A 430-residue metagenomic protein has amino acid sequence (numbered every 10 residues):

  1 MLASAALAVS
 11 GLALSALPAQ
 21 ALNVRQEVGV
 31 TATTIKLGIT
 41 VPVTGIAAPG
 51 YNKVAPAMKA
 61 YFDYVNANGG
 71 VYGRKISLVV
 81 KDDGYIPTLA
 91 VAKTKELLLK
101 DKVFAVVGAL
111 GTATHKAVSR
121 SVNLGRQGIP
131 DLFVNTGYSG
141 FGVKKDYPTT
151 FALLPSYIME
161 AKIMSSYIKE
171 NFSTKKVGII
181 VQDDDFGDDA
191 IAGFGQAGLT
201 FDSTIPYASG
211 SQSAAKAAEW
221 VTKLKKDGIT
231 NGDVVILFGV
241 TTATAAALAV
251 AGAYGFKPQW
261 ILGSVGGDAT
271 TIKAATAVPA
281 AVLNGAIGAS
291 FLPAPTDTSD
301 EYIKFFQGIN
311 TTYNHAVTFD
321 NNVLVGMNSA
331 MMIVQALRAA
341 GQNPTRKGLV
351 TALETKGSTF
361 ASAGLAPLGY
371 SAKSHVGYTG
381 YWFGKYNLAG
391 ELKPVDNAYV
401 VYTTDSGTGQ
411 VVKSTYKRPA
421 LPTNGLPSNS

Functional and structural regions predicted by a protein language model:
V9-A19: C-terminal segment of classical bacterial N-terminal signal peptides
L22-R25, T34, P49-P56, A67-K144 (+3 more regions): Beta-alpha junction/loop-to-helix N-cap segments that form part of ligand/metal-binding clefts
L22-V24, I35, S358-S430: Solvent-exposed, acidic/polar segments of extracytosolic/periplasmic ligand-binding ectodomains
T33-V54, K176-I180: Short beta-strand segments enriched in small/hydrophobic residues
T88-L89, S139-G142, Y147-G255, D297-D300: Extracellular/periplasmic Venus flytrap/periplasmic-binding protein
L97-T112, I129-V134, G178-V181, I229-T241 (+4 more regions): Periplasmic-binding protein-like
I191-G193, T241-A246, A294-K356: Extracellular/periplasmic ligand-binding modules, especially the Venus flytrap/periplasmic-binding
A251-M327, P419-N424: Extracellular/periplasmic periplasmic-binding protein-like sensory domains
